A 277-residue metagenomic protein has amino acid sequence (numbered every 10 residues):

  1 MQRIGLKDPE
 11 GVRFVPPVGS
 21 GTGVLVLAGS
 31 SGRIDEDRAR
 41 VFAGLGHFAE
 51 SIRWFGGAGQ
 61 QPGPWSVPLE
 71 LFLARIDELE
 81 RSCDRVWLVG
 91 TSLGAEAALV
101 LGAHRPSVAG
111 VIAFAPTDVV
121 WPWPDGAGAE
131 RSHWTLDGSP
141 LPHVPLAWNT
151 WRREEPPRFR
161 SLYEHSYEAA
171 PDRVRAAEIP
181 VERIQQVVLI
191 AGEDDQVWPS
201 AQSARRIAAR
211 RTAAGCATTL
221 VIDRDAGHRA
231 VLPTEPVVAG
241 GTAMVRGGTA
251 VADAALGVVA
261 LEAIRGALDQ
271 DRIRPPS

Functional and structural regions predicted by a protein language model:
M1-T22: N-terminal cap/lid segment of alpha/beta-hydrolase-fold proteins
G21-G29: Short beta-strand element of the alpha/beta-hydrolase
G29-V41, W54, A201: The serine-hydrolase catalytic nucleophile loop
S31, F55-W87: Catalytic nucleophile-loop/oxyanion-hole region of alpha/beta-hydrolase and closely related hydrolase-like folds
G32-D37, D77-L146, R160-D172: Primarily recognizes the serine-hydrolase "nucleophile elbow" in alpha/beta-hydrolase and SGNH/GDSL folds
A43-Q60: Conserved alpha/beta-hydrolase
R153-R229, D269: Serine-hydrolase catalytic core
I190, R205, A214-S277: C-terminal catalytic histidine-bearing segment of alpha/beta-hydrolase fold enzymes
